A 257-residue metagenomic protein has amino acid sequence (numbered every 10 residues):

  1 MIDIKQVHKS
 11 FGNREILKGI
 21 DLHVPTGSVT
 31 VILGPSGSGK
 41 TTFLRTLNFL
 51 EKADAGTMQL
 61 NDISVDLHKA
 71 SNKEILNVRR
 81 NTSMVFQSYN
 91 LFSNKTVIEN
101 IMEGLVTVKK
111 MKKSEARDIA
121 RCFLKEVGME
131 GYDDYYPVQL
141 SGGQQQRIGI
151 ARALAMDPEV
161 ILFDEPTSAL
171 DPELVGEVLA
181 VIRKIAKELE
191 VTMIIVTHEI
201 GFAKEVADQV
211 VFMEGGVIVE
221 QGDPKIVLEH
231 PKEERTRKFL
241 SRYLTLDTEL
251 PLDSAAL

Functional and structural regions predicted by a protein language model:
I2-P224: ABC family nucleotide-binding domain
I226-L257: C-terminal boundary and immediately downstream tail of ABC-type ATPase nucleotide-binding domains
